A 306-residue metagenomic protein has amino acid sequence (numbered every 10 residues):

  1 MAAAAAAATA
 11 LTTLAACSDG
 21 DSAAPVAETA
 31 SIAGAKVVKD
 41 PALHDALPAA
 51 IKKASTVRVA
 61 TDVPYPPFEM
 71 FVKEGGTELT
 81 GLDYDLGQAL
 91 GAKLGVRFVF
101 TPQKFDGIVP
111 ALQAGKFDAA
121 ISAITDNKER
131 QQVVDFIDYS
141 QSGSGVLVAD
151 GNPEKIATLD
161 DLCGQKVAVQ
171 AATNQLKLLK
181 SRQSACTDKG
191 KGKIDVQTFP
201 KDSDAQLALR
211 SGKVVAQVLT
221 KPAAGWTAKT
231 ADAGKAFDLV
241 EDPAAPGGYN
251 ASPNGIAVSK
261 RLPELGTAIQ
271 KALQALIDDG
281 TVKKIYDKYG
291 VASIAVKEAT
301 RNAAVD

Functional and structural regions predicted by a protein language model:
T12-A16: C-terminal motif of bacterial Sec signal peptides marking the signal peptidase cleavage site
S18, T29-P41, A92-K93, K166 (+2 more regions): Extended ligand-binding regions for polar small-molecule ligands
P25-A120: Extracytoplasmic small-molecule ligand-binding "clamshell" domains of the periplasmic binding protein/Venus flytrap
A33-A46, N174-K193, Q270-D306: Ligand-binding clefts/hinges and TM-proximal coupling segments of bilobed small-molecule sensing domains
P66, L79-K93, I124, G145-K201 (+2 more regions): Bilobed "Venus flytrap"/periplasmic-binding protein-like clamshell domains and structurally analogous long
R97-D160: Acidic, polar ligand-binding/catalytic clefts
I124-Q131, L178-R182, V215-N250: A ligand-binding cleft/hinge motif common to bilobed small-molecule-binding domains
Q141-V148, D232-K271, A292-D306: Periplasmic-binding protein-like
